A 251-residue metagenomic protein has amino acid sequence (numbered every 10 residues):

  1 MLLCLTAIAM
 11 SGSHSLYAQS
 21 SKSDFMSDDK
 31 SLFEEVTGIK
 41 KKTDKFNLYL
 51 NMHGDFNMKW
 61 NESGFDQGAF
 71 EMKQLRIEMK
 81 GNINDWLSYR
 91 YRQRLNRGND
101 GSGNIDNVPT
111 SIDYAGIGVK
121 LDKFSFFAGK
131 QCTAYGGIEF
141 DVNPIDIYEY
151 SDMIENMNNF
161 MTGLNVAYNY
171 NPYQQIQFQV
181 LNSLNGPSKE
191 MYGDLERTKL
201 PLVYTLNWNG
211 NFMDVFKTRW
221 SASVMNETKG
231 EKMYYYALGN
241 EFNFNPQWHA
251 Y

Functional and structural regions predicted by a protein language model:
L3-L5, G12-H53: N-terminal periplasmic/intermembrane-space "pro-region" immediately following the signal or transit peptide
A7-M10, F70: Intrinsic disorder/low-complexity segments
M10-S15, C132, F242: Polar low-complexity intrinsically disordered regions enriched in Ser/Thr and small residues
K22, D28-D29, F33-E35, Y173-Q177 (+2 more regions): Short, structured loop/turn "capping" segments at alpha-beta junctions
E35-M58, G64-G186, N209-F212: Outer membrane beta-barrel
K41-T43, K199-P201, L206-Y251: Detector for outer-membrane/organellar transmembrane beta-barrel domains, recognizing the amphipathic beta-strand
N107-P109, E196-V203: Glycine-rich, flexible loop segments associated with nucleotide phosphate handling
P187-K199: Solvent-exposed loop segments that connect transmembrane elements
